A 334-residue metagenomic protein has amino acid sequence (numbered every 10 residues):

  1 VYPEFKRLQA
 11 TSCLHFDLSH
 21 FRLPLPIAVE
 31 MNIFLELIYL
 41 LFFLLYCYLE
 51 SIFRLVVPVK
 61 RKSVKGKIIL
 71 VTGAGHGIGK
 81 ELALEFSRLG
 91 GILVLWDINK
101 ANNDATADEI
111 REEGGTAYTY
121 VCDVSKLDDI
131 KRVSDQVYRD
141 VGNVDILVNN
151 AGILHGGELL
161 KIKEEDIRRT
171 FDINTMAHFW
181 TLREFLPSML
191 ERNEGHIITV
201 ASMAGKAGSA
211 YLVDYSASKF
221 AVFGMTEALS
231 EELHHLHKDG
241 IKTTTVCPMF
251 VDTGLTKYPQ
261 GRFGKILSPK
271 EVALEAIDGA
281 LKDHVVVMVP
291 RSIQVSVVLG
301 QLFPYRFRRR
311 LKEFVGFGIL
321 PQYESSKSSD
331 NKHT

Functional and structural regions predicted by a protein language model:
R54-V94: Canonical Rossmann dinucleotide-binding motif of NAD(H)/NADP(H)-dependent dehydrogenases/reductases, specifically
L89-A105: Conserved glycine-rich Rossmann-like NAD(P)H-binding loop of the short-chain dehydrogenase/reductase
R111, Y118-V121, L127-G142: Conserved amphipathic alpha-helix within the SDR
E158-L159, K163-R168: Substrate-binding pocket helix/loop in short-chain dehydrogenase/reductase
L182, S218: Active-site helix of classical SDR
S202: Residue(s) in the substrate-gating loop at a strand-loop-helix junction that position the organic substrate next
E232-I293: SDR active-site lid
